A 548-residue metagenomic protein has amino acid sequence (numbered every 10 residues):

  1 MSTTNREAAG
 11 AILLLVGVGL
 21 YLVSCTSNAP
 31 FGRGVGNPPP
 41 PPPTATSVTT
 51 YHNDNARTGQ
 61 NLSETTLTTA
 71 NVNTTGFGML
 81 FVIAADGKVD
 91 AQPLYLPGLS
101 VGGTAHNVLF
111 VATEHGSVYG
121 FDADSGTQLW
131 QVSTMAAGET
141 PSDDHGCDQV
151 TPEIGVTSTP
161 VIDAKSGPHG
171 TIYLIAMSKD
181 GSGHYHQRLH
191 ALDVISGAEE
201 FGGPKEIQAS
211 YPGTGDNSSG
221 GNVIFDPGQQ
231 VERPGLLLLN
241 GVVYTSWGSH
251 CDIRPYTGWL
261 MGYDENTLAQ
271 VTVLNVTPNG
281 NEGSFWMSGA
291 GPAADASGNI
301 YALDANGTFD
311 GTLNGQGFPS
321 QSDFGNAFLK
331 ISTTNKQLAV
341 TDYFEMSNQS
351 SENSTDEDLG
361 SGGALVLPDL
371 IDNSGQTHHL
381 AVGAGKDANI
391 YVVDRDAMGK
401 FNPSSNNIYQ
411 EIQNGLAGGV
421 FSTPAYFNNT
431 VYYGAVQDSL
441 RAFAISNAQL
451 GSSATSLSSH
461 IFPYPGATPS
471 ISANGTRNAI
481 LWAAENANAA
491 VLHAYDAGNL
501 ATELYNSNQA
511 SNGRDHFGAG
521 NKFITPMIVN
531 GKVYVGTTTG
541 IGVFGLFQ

Functional and structural regions predicted by a protein language model:
S2-I12: Bacterial N-terminal signal peptides that target proteins for export
I12-V18: Gram-negative bacterial Sec-dependent N-terminal signal peptides
G19-T44: Bacterial Sec-dependent N-terminal signal peptides
T44-S332, L338-L370, H378-K400, F421-F443 (+4 more regions): Mobile, glycine-rich extracellular loop/lid and propeptide segments that shape or gate substrate/ligand access
S404-L416, A454-S458: Inter-blade linker and blade-boundary elements of WD-repeat/beta-propeller domains
R441-P463: Flexible internal linker/loop segments at domain or repeat junctions
S511-N512: Contiguous ligand/interfacial binding patches
